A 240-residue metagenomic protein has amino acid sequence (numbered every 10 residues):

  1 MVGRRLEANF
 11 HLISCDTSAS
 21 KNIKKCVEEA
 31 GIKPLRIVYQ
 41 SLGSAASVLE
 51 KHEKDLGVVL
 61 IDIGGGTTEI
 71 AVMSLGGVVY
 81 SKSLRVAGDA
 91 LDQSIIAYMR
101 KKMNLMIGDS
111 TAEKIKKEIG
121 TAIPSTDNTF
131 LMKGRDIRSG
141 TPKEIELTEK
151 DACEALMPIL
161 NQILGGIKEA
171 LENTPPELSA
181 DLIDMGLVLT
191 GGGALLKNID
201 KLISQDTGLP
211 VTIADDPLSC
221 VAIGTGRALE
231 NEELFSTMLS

Functional and structural regions predicted by a protein language model:
M1-G65, V72-V188, A194-S240: Nucleotide/phosphate-binding catalytic cleft detector across ATP-hydrolyzing and phosphate-transferring enzymes
